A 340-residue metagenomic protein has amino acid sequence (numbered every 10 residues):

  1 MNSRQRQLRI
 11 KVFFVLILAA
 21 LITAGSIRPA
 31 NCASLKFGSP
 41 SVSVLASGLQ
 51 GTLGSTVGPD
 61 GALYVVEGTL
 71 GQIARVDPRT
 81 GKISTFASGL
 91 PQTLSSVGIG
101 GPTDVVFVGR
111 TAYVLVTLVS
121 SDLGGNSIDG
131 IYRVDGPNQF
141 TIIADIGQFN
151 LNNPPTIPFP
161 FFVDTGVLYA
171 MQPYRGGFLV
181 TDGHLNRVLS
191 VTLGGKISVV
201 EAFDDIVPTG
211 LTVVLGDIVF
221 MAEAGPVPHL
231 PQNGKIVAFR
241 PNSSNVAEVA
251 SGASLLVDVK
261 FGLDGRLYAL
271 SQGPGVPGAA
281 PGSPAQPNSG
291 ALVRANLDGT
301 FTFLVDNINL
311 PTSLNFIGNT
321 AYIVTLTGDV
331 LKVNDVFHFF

Functional and structural regions predicted by a protein language model:
N2-F14: Bacterial N-terminal signal peptides that target proteins for export
F13-A24: Bacterial N-terminal signal peptides
N31-F340: Extracellular beta-propeller repeat domains
